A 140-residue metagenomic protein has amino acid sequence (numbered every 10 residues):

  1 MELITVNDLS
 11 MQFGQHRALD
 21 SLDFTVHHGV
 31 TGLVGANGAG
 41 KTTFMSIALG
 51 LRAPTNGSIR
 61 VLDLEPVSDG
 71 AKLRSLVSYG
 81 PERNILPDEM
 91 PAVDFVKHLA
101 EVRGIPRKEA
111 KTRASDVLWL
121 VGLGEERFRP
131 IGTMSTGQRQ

Functional and structural regions predicted by a protein language model:
I4, A18-L19, R74: Conserved structural motif at the start of ABC-family nucleotide-binding domains
T31-G32: Short beta-strand immediately N-terminal to the Walker A/P-loop
A36-G40: Walker A (P-loop) phosphate-binding loop of ABC-type ATPase nucleotide-binding domains
L49: Helix-to-loop junction immediately C-terminal to a conserved catalytic motif
G57-S68, K72-L73: Conserved ABC transporter NBD signature motif
L76, M90-V102: Q-loop/switch helix immediately C-terminal to the Walker
E89, P130-G137: Conserved ABC ATPase signature
K97, E101, K108-E126: Conserved ABC ATPase "signature" region
